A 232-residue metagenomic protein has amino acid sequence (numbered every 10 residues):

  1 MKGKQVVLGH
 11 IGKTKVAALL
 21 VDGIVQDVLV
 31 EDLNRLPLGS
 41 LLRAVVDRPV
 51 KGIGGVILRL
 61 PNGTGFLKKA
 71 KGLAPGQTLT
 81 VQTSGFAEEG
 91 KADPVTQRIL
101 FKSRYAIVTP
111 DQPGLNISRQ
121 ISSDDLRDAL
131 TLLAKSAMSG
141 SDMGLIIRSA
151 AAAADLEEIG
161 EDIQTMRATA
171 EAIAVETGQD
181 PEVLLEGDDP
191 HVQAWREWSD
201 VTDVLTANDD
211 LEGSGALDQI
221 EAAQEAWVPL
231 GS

Functional and structural regions predicted by a protein language model:
M1-S232: DE-rich acidic low-complexity regions and acidic surface loops
